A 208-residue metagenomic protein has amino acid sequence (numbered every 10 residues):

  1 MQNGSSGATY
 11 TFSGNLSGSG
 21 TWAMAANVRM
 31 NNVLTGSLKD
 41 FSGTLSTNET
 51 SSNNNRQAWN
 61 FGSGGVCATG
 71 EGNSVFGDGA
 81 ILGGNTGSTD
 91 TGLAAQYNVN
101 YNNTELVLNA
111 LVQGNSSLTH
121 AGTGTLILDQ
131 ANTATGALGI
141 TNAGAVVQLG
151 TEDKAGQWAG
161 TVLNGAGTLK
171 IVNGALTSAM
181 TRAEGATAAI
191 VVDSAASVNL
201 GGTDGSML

Functional and structural regions predicted by a protein language model:
Q2-A23, R29-L93, E105-N115, I127-L208: Surface-exposed loop/turn positions within long extracellular repeat scaffolds, especially the passenger domains
V99: Glycine- (often His-adjacent) and acidic-residue-rich active-site loop that binds/positions the CoA thioester
